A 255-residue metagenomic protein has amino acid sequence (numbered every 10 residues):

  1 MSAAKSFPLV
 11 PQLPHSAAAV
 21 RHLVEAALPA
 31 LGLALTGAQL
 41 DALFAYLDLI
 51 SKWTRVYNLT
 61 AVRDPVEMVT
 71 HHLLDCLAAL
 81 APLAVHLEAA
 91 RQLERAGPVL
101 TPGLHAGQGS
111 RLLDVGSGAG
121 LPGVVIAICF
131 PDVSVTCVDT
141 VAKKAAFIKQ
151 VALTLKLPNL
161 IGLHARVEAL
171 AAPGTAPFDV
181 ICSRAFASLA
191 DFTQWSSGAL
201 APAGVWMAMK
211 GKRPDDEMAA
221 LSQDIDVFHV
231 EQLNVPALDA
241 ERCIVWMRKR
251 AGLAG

Functional and structural regions predicted by a protein language model:
S2-G107, K143-K144, Q150-P158: Class I SAM-dependent transferase core
V99, G107-G118: Conserved class I S-adenosyl-L-methionine
D114-S117, L121, T140-K143: Hydrophobic alpha-helical segments of small multi-pass membrane proteins
A119-D132: Conserved SAM-binding loop of SAM-dependent methyltransferases across substrates and taxa, primarily the Class I
F130-A254: S-adenosylmethionine
